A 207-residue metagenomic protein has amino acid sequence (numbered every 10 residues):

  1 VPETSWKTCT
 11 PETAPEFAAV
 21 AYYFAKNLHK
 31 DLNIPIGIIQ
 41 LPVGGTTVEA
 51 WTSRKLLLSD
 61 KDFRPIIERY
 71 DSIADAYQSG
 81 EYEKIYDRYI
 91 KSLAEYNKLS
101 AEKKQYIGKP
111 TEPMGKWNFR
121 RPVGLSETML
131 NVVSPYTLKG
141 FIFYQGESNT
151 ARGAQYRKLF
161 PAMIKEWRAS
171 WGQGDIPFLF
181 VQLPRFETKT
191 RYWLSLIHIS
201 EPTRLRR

Functional and structural regions predicted by a protein language model:
V1-T137, F178: Metal/cofactor- and membrane transport-associated sequence elements
K30-I34, E166-I176, R204: Secondary-structure transition/capping motifs at alpha-helix termini and the adjoining loop/turn into the next element
P42-V48, E147-A151, L183-T188: Solvent-exposed loop/turn segments at secondary-structure junctions within structured extracellular/periplasmic domains
K55, A151-Y156, F186-L194: Short glycine/threonine-rich loop-to-helix capping motif typified by GTGT followed within a few residues by an Asp-Pro
F119-V132, K158-E166, Y192-L196: Alpha-helical scaffolding within the catalytic cores of extracellular/periplasmic polymer-degrading hydrolases
S134-A151: Aromatic- and acid-rich polysaccharide-binding/catalytic face of secreted or lumenal carbohydrate-active enzymes
Q173-W193: Active-site segments of SGNH/GDSL-like serine hydrolases that catalyze O-acetyl group transfer/hydrolysis on lipids
I197-R207: Single conserved hydrophobic/aromatic residue that forms the stacking wall/gate of nucleotide- or nucleobase-binding
